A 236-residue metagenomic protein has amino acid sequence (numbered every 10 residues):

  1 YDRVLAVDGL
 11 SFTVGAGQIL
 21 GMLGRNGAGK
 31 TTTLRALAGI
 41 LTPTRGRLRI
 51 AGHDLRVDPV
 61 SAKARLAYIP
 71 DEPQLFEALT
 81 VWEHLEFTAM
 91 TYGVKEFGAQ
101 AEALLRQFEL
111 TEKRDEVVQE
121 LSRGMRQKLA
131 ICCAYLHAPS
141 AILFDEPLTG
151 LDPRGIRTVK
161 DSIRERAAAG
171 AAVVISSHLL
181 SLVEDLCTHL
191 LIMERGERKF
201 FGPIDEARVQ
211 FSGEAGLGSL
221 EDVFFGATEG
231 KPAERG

Functional and structural regions predicted by a protein language model:
A38: Helix-to-loop junction immediately C-terminal to a conserved catalytic motif
G46-V57, S61-A62: Conserved ABC transporter NBD signature motif
E86, M90-K113: Conserved ABC ATPase "signature" region
I142-E146: Catalytic Walker B motif of ABC-type/P-loop ATPase nucleotide-binding domains
V183-D185: A short, surface-exposed alpha-helical micro-motif characterized by mixed small hydrophobic and charged/polar residues
